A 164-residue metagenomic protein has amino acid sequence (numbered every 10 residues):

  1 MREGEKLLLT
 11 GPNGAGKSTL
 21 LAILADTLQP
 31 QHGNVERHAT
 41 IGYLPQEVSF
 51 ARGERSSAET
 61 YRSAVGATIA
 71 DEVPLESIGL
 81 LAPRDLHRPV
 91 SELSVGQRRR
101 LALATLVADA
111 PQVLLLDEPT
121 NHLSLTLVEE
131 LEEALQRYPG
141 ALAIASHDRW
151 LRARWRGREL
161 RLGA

Functional and structural regions predicted by a protein language model:
M1-A164: ABC ATP-binding cassette signature C-motif
